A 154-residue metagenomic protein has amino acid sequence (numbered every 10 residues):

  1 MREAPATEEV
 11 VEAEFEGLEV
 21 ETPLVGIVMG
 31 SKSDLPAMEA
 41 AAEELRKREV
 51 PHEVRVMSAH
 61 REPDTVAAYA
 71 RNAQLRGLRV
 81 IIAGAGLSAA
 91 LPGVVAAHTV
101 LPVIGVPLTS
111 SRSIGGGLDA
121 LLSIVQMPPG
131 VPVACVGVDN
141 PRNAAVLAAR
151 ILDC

Functional and structural regions predicted by a protein language model:
M1-L24: SAM-dependent methyltransferases
T22-R61: Glycine-rich phosphate/diphosphate-binding loop of Rossmann-like nucleotide-binding domains
L24, P102-P107, V131-P132: Proline-centered loop/turn at the N-terminus of a beta-strand
D34-E39, E62-V66, A85-V94, I114-G117 (+1 more regions): Short glycine/serine/threonine-rich phosphate/pyrophosphate-binding segments that cradle anionic phosphate groups
V54-R76: N-terminal beta-loop-helix "entrance" segment that forms/cooperates in small-molecule cofactor or anionic ligand
Y69-L108: Glycine-rich phosphate-binding loop
R112-C154: Short, glycine-/small-residue-rich phosphate/pyrophosphate-handling segment
